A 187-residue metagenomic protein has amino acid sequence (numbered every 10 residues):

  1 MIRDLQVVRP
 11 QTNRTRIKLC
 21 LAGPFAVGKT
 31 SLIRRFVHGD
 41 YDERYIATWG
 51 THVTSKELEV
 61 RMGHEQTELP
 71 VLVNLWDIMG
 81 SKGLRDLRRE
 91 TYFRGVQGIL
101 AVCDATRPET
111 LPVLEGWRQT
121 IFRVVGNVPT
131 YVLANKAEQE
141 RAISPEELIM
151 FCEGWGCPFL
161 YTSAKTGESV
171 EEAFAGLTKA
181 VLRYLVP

Functional and structural regions predicted by a protein language model:
M1-P187: TRAFAC-class small GTPase G-domain
